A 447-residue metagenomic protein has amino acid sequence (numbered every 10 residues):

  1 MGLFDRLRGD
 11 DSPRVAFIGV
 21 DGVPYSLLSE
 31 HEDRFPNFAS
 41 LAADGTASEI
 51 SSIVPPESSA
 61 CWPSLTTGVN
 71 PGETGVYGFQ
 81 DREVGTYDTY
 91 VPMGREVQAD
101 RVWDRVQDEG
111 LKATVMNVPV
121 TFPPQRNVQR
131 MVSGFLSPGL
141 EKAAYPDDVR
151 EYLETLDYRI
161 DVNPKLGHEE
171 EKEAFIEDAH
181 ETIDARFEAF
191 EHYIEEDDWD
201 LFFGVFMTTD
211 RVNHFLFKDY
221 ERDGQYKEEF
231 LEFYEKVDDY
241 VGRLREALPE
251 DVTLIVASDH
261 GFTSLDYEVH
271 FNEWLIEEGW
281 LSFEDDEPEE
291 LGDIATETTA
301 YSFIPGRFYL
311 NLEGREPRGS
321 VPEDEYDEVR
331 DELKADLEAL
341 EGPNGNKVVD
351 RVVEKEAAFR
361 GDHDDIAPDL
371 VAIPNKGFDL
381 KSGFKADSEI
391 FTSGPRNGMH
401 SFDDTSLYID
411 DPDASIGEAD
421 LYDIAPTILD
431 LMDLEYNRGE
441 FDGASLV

Functional and structural regions predicted by a protein language model:
M1-A47, P56: Active-site-proximal N-terminal segment of extracellular/periplasmic enzymes that hydrolyze or transfer
S12-L28, L41, L65, V106 (+7 more regions): Beta-strand elements within well-structured catalytic alpha/beta cores of enzymes that handle phosphate/sulfate esters
S48-S51, E73, S282-D286, R318-G319 (+3 more regions): Acidic/polar loop patches that form or flank catalytic/metal-binding clefts of enzymes that bind anionic ligands
S48-V69, M116-Q125, V205-T208, D442: Short, solvent-exposed turn/loop segments enriched in Gly/Ser/Thr/Pro and often Arg
N70-D223, T299-A300, I304-G319, E332 (+1 more regions): His/Asp/Glu-rich, glycine-adjacent segments that coordinate divalent cations and/or stabilize oxyanion chemistry on
F79-Q107, R126, R243-F378: Secreted, luminal/periplasmic, and some membrane-associated catalytic domains that remodel anionic oxygen-ester
E221-D238: Active-site-proximal segments of metal-dependent phosphoesterases and phosphodiesterases across multiple
I373-P426, D433: Low-complexity, glycine/alanine/valine/leucine- and proline-rich hydrophobic stretches
